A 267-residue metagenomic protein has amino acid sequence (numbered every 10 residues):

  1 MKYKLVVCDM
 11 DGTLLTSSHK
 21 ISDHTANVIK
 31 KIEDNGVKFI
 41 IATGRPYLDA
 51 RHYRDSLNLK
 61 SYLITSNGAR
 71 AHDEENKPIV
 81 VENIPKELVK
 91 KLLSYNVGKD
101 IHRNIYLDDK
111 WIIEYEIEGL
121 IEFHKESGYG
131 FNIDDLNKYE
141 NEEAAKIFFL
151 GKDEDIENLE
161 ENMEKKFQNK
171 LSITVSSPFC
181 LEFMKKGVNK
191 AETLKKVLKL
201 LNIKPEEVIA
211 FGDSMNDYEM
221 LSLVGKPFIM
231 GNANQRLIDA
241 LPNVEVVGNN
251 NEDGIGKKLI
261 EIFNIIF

Functional and structural regions predicted by a protein language model:
M1-L5, S22, E182-F267: Mg2+-dependent phosphoryl-transfer enzymes with acidic/Ser/Thr/Gly-rich catalytic loops
M10-D11: Residue immediately C-terminal to the conserved phosphorylatable aspartate in receiver
S18-L120, N232: Active-site phosphate-binding/coordination module
H19-V37, V81-L88, Y129-F131, K185-K199 (+2 more regions): Short, acidic loop-to-helix structural element flanking the phosphoryl-transfer center in phosphate-processing enzymes
T25, A50-R54, L159, M163 (+3 more regions): Hydrophobic packing residues within well-ordered alpha-helices of enzyme cores
I32, N67, I147, L221 (+1 more regions): Residue-level signal for inorganic ion chemistry
L57-K60, V80-N83, G119-H124, K190-E192 (+2 more regions): Short, hinge-like loop/turn segments at secondary-structure boundaries
Y95, K99-F211, M215-M220, N232: Conserved acidic, metal-coordinating active-site core of Asp-based, Mg2+-dependent phosphoryl-transfer enzymes
